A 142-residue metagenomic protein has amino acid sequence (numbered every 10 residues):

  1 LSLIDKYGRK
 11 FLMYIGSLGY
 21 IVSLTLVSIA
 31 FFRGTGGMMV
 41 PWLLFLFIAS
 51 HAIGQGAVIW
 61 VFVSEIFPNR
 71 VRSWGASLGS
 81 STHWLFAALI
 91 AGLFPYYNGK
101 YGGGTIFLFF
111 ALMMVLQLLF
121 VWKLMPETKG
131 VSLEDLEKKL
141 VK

Functional and structural regions predicted by a protein language model:
L1-K142: Alpha-helical transmembrane bundle of multi-pass membrane proteins
